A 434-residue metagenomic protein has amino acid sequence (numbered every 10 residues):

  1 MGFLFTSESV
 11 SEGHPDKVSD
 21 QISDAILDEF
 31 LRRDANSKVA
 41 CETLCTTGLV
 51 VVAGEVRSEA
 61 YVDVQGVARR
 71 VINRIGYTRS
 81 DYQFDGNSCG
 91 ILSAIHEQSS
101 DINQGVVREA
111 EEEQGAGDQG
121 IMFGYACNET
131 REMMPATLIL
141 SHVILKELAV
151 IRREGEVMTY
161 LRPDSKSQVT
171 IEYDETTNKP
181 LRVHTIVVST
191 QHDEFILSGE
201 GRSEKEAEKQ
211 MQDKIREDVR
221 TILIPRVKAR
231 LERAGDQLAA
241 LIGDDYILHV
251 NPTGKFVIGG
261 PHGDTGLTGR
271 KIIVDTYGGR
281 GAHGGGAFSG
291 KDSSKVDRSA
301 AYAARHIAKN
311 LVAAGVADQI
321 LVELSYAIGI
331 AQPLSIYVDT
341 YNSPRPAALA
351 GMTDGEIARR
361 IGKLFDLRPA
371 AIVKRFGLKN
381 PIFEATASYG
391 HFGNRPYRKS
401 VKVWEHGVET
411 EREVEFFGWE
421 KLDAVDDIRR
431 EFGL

Functional and structural regions predicted by a protein language model:
M1, T46-T47, C127-N128, Q191-E194 (+1 more regions): Short connector loops/turns at beta-strand edges and beta->alpha or beta->beta junctions
M1-A40, V425, E431-L434: N-terminal, positively charged regions that mediate nucleic acid binding
T6, G66, N73-I258, G393-Y397 (+1 more regions): Glycine-rich, mobile lid/loop segments that gate access to catalytic sites or pores
E8-V10, H14-S19, Q114-R131, F256-A282 (+2 more regions): Conserved phosphate/anionic-ligand binding catalytic regions in large, soluble enzymes, centered on
E12-L31, A126-A149, K291-G315: Alpha-helical support elements that line or immediately flank enzyme active sites and cofactor-binding pockets
A40-S58, I328-Q332: Short, charge-patterned binding micro-sites
T46, A317-Q319, Y326-L434: Internal helix-turn-beta structural module
R270-I272, Y277-L321, Q332-D339: C-terminal catalytic subdomain
